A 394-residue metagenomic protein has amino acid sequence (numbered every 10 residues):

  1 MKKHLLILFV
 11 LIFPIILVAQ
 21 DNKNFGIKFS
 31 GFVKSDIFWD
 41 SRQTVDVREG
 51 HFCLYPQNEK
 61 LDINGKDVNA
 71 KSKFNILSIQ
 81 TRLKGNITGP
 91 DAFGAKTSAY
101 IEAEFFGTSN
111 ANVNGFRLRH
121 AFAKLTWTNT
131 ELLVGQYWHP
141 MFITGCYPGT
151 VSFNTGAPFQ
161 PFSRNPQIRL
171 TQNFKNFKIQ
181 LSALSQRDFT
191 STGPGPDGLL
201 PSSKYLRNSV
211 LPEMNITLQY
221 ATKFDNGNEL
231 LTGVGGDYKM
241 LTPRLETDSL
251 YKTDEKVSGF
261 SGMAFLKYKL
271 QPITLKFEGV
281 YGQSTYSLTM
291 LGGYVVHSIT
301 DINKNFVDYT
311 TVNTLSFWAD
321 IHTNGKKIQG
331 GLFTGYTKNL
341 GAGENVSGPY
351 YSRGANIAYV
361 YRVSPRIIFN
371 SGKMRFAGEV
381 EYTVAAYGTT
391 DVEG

Functional and structural regions predicted by a protein language model:
M1-N22: Bacterial Sec-dependent N-terminal signal peptides
N22, F74-S78, A111-L118, F159-S163 (+8 more regions): Transmembrane beta-barrel outer-membrane domains
N22-E49, C53, E59-T190, V210-L211 (+3 more regions): Outer membrane beta-barrel
Q43-D46, A111-G115, G145-S152, T190-S202 (+6 more regions): Outer-membrane beta-barrel translocator domains and adjoining extracellular loop/strand segments of Gram-negative
T81, G85-A103, T217-T222, N226-D248 (+2 more regions): Surface-exposed extracellular loop regions of Gram-negative outer-membrane beta-barrel proteins
Q172-T247: Internal metal/ion-chelating core segments
G227-N356: Detector for outer-membrane/organellar transmembrane beta-barrel domains, recognizing the amphipathic beta-strand
S371-G394: Predominantly the C-terminal beta-signal and adjacent terminal strand-loop region of outer-membrane beta-barrel
